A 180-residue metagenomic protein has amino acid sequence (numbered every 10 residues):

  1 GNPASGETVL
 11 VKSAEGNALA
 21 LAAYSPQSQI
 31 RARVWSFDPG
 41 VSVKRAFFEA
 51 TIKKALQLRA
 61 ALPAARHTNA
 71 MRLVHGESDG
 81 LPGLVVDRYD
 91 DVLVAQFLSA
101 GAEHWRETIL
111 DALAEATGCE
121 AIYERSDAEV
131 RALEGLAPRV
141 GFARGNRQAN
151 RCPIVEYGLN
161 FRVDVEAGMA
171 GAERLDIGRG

Functional and structural regions predicted by a protein language model:
G1-D90, A149: Non-catalytic accessory regions of SAM-dependent methyltransferases
T8-V9, V92-V94, E120-I122: Structural motif
A18, L93, N160-F161: Hydrophobic residues embedded in beta-strands of well-ordered beta-sheets
A32, L93-Q96, A170-A172: Short small-residue beta-strand/loop micro-motif enriched in glycine and branched aliphatics
K44-T51, G101, W105-I109: Short amphipathic alpha-helical segments
A55, R88-L93, G101-E107: Feature captures the catalytic cores and cofactor-binding loops of soluble hydro-lyases/lyases that act on carboxylate
V74-L81, V85-D87, H104-G178: Non-catalytic substrate-recognition/targeting regions of SAM-dependent transferases
